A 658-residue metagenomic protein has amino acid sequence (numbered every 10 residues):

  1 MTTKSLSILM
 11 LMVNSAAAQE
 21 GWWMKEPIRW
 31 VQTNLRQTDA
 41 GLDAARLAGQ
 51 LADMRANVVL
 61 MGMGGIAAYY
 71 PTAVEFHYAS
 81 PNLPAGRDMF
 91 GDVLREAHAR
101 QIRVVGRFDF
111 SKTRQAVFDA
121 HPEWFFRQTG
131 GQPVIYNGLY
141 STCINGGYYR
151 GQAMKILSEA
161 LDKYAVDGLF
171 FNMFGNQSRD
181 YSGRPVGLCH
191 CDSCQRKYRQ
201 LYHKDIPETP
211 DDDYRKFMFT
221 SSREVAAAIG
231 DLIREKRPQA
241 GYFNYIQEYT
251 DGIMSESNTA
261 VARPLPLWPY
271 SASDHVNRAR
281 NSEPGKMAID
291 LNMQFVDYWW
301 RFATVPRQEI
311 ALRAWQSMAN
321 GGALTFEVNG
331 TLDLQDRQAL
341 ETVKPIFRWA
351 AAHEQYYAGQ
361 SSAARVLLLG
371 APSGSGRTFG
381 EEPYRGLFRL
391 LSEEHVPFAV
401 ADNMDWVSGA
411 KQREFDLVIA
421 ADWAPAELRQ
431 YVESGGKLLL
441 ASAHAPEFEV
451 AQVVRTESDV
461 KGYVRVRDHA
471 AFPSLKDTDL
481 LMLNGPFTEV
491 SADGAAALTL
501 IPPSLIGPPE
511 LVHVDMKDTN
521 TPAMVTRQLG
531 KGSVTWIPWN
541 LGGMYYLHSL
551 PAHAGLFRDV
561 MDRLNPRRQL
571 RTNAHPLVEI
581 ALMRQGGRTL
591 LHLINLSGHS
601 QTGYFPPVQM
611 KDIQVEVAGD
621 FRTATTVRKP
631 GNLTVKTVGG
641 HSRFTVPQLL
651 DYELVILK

Functional and structural regions predicted by a protein language model:
M1-L9: Sec-dependent signal peptide recognition, specifically the positively charged N-region followed immediately by
A18-A52, K112, Y356: N-terminal carbohydrate-binding accessory modules
E20, V104, D211-K658: Carbohydrate-binding surfaces of carbohydrate-active enzymes
R36-M54, F76-Q101, R150-G151, E224 (+1 more regions): Aromatic- and glycine-enriched glycan-recognition loops and surfaces that form the carbohydrate-binding subsites
T38-D53, Y149-A160, Y245, P306-A314 (+1 more regions): Short, acidic/polar
D43-A68, K163, A314, L390-V396: Catalytic domains of carbohydrate-active enzymes, especially glycoside hydrolases
Q50-D88, K112-N137, S178-S193, I246-A260 (+1 more regions): Aromatic-lined carbohydrate-binding/catalytic grooves of carbohydrate-active enzymes
G106, F110-Y164, M173, C194-F219 (+1 more regions): Active-site-adjacent "subsite" loops/lids of carbohydrate-active enzymes
